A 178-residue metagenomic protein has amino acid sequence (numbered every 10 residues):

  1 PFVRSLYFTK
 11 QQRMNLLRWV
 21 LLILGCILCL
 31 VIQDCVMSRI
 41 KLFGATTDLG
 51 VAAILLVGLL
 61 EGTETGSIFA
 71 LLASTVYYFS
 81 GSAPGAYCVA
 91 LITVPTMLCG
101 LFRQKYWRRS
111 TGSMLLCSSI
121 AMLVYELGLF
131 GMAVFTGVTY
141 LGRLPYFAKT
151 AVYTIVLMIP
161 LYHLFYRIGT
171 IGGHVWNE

Functional and structural regions predicted by a protein language model:
P1-E178: Terminal, non-globular segments
